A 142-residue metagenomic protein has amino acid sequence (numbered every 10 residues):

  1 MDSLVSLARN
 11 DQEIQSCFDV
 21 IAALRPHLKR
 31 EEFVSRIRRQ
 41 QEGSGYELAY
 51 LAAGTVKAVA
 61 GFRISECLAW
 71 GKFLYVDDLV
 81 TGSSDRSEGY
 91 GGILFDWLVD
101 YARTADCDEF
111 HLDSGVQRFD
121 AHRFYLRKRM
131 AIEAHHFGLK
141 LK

Functional and structural regions predicted by a protein language model:
S3, L7-G71, F95-D96, K140: Acetyl-CoA-dependent GNAT
R25, G82, G115: Residue-level recognition of the GNAT/N-acetyltransferase active site
G61, Y75, V80, H111 (+1 more regions): Conserved beta-strand segments that form the floor/walls of ligand-binding pockets within enzyme and binding domains
E66-V76, R86, I132-E133: A conserved beta-turn-beta hairpin within the catalytic core of GNAT-like acetyltransferases that forms part
T81, S87-D100, R127: Conserved acetyl-CoA-binding loop-helix of GNAT-fold acetyltransferases
G92, V116-H135, L139-L141: Conserved active-site alpha-helix within GNAT-family acetyltransferase domains
A102-S114: Conserved GNAT acetyl-CoA-binding A-motif
